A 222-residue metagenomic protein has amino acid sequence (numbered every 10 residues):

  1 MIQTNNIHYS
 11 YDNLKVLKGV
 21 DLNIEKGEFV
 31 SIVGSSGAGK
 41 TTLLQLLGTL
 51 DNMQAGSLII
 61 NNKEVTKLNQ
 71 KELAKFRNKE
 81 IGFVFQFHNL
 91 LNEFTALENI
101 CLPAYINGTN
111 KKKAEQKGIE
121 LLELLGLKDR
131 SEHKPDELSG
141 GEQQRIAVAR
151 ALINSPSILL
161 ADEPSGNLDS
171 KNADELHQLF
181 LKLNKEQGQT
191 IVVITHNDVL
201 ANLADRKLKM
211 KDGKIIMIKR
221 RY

Functional and structural regions predicted by a protein language model:
M1-I2, K219-Y222: Short, Lys/Arg-enriched, disordered terminal segments
M1-L203, K207-M210: ABC family nucleotide-binding domain
K207-R220: H-loop (His-switch) and adjacent beta-strand-loop-beta switch element of ABC-type ATPase nucleotide-binding domains
